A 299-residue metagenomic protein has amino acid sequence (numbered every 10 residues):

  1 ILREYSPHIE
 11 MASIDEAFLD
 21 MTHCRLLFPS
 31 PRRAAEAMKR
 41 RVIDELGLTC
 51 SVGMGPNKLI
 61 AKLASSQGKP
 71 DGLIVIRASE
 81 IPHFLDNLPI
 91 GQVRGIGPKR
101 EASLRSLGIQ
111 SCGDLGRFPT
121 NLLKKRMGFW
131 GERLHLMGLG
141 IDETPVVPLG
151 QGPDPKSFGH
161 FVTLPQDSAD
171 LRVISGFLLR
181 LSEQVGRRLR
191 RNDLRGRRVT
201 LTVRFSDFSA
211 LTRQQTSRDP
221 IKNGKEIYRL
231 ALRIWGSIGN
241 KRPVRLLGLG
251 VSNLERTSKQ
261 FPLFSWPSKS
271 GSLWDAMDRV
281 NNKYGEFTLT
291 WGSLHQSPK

Functional and structural regions predicted by a protein language model:
I1-D167, Q260, R279, G292-K299: Nucleic-acid-contacting surfaces of polymerase cores and analogous helical-repeat interfaces
I1-E4, R33, A37-R41, F177-Q184 (+3 more regions): Long, highly charged amphipathic alpha-helices
M11-S13, L46, G152, R195 (+3 more regions): A short, structural micro-pattern
R25, K58, D207-S209, I221 (+1 more regions): Residues that cap or initiate secondary-structure elements
P56-L59, L139-G140, R195-F205, V244-E255 (+1 more regions): A glycine-rich phosphate-binding loop feature that marks nucleotide/adenosyl-phosphate handling sites
N57-K69, G138, D142, L181 (+7 more regions): Stable alpha-helical structural segments in soluble proteins, enriched in small hydrophobic residues
R100-V244: DNA-contacting surface of Y-family translesion DNA polymerases
D219-K299: Acidic, metal-coordinating catalytic segment for phosphate/diphosphate chemistry, firing primarily on the Nudix
